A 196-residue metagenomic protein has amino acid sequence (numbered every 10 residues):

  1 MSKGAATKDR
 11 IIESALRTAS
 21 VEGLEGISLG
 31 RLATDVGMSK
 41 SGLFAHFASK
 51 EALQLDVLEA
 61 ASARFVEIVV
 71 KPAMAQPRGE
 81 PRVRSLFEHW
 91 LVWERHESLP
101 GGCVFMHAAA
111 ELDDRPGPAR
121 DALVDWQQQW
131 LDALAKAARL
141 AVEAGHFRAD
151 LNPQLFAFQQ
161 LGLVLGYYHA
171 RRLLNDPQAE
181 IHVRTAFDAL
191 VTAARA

Functional and structural regions predicted by a protein language model:
S2-M38: Short, amphipathic alpha-helix enriched in basic
A5-E13, E25-G26, H46-V70, R84-L91 (+1 more regions): An amphipathic alpha-helix adjacent to DNA-recognition modules
V36-F47: Short hydrophobic/aromatic patch on the recognition helix
K50, V57, A61-F65, G79 (+6 more regions): Hydrophobic/aromatic residues within well-ordered alpha-helical segments
D56, V70-G101, P153-Q160: Hydrophobic alpha-helical connector segments
R82, E97-P118: Amphipathic alpha-helical segments used for helix-helix packing
P116-Q128, V142-D188: Hydrophobic/aromatic-rich alpha-helical bundle segments in the mid-to-C-terminal region
